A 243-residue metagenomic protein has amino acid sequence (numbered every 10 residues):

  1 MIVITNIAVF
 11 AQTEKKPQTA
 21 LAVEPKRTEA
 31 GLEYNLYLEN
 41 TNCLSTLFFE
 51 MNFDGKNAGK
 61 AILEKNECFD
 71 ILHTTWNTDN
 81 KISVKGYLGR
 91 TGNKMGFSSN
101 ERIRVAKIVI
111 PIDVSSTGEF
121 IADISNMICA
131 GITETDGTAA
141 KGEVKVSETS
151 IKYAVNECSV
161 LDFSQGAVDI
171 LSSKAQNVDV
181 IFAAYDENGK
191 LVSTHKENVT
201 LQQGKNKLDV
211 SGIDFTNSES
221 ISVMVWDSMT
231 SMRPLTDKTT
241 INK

Functional and structural regions predicted by a protein language model:
M1-F10: Sec-dependent N-terminal signal peptides of Gram-positive bacterial secreted proteins and lipoproteins
F10-A175, D179-I181, E187-T194, K205-K243: Acidic, low-complexity intrinsically disordered segments
N198-T200: Short beta-strand segments within Ig-like beta-sandwich modules, predominantly Fibronectin type-III
